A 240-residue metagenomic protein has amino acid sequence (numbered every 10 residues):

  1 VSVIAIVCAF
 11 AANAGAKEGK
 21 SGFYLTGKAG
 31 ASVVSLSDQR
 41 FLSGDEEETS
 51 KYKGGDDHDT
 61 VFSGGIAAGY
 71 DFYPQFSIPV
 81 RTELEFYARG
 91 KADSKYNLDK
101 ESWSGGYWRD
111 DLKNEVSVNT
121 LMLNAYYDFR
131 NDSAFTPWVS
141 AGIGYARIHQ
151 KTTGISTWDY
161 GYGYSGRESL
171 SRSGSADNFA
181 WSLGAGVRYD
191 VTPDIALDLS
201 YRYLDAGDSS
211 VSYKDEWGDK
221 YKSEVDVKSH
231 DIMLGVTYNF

Functional and structural regions predicted by a protein language model:
V1-K20: Cleavable N-terminal export/targeting peptides
G15-S21, L25, A29-F41, G54 (+4 more regions): Transmembrane beta-barrel domains of bacterial outer-membrane proteins
F23, F62-I66, N119-L123, I143 (+2 more regions): Hydrophobic, lipid-facing positions within transmembrane beta-strands of outer-membrane proteins
Y24, G30, D226-F240: Outer-membrane beta-barrel "beta-signal"
G27-V33, T82-A88, V139-Y145, L199-Y203: Transmembrane beta-barrel strands of outer-membrane/channel proteins
A31, Y70-F72, Y127-F129, V187-Y189 (+1 more regions): Residue-level signature of outer-membrane beta-barrel architecture
V34-V61, A88-T120, A146-N178, A206-D231: Extracellular/periplasm-exposed beta-strand and loop segments of Gram-negative cell-envelope proteins, dominated by
Q75-V80, S133-F135, Y189-L197: Repeated loop/turn-to-beta-strand initiation elements of outer-membrane beta-barrel proteins
